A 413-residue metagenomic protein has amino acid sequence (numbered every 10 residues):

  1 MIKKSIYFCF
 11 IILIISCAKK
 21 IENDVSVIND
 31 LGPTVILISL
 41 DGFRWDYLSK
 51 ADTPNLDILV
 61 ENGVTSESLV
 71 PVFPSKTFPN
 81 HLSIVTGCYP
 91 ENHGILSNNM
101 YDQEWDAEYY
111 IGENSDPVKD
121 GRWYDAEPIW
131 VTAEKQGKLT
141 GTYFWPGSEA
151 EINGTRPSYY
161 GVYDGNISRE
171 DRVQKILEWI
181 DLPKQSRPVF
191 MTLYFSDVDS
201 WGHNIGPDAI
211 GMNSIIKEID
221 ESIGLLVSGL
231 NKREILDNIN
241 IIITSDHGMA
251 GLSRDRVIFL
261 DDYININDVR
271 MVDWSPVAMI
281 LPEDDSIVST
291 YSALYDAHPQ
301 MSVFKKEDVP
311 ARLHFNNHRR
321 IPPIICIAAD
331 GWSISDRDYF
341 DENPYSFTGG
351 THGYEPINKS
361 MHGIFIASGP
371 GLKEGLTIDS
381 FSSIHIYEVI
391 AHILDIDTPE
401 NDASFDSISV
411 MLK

Functional and structural regions predicted by a protein language model:
K3-F8: Sec-dependent signal peptide recognition, specifically the positively charged N-region followed immediately by
I15-S16: C-terminal motif of bacterial Sec signal peptides marking the signal peptidase cleavage site
K20-T65: Active-site-proximal N-terminal segment of extracellular/periplasmic enzymes that hydrolyze or transfer
L31-I36, N62-S66, K135-G141, Q185-M191 (+4 more regions): Loop/turn elements at helix/coil->beta-strand transitions in domains of secreted/extracellular proteins
L37, N55, E218-F259, I390: Metal-dependent active-site segment of extracytoplasmic phospho-/sulfohydrolases and closely related
L48-H93: Short, structured active-site-proximal loop/turn typified by the sulfatase FGly-forming signature C/S-X-P-X-R
Y89, H93-G206, P299: His/Asp/Glu-rich, glycine-adjacent segments that coordinate divalent cations and/or stabilize oxyanion chemistry on
V272-T377, F381-H392: Active-site neighborhoods of enzymes that stabilize oxyanions during catalysis
